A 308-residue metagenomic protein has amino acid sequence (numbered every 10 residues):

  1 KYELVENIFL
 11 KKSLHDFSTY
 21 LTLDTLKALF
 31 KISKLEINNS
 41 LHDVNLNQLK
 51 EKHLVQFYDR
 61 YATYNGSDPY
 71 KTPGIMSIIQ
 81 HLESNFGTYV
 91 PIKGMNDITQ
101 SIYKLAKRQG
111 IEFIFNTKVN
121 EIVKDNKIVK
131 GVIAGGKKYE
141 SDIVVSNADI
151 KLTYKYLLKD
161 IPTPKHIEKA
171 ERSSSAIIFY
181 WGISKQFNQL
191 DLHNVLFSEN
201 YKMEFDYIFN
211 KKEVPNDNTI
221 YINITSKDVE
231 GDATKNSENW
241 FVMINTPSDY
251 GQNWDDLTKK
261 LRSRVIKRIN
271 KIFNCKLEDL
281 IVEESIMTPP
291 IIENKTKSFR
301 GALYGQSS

Functional and structural regions predicted by a protein language model:
K1-T72: Rossmann-like flavin
T19-I32, P69-S101, N245-P247: Helix-loop-beta segment of a Rossmann-like dinucleotide-binding subdomain
H53-N65, D217-Y221, C275-S308: A glycine-rich dinucleotide-binding beta-alpha-beta segment and adjacent secondary-structure elements that constitute
S77-G135, D142: Helical element adjacent to the flavin cofactor pocket in flavoenzyme catalytic cores
N120-A233: Mid-domain catalytic core of redox enzymes that form a hydrophobic substrate pocket/lid adjacent to a catalytic redox
K151-Y156, T234-R264, R268: Conserved FAD/dinucleotide-binding core of flavoprotein oxidoreductases
Q186-F187, E213-P215, W254-I292: Flavin-binding catalytic cores
